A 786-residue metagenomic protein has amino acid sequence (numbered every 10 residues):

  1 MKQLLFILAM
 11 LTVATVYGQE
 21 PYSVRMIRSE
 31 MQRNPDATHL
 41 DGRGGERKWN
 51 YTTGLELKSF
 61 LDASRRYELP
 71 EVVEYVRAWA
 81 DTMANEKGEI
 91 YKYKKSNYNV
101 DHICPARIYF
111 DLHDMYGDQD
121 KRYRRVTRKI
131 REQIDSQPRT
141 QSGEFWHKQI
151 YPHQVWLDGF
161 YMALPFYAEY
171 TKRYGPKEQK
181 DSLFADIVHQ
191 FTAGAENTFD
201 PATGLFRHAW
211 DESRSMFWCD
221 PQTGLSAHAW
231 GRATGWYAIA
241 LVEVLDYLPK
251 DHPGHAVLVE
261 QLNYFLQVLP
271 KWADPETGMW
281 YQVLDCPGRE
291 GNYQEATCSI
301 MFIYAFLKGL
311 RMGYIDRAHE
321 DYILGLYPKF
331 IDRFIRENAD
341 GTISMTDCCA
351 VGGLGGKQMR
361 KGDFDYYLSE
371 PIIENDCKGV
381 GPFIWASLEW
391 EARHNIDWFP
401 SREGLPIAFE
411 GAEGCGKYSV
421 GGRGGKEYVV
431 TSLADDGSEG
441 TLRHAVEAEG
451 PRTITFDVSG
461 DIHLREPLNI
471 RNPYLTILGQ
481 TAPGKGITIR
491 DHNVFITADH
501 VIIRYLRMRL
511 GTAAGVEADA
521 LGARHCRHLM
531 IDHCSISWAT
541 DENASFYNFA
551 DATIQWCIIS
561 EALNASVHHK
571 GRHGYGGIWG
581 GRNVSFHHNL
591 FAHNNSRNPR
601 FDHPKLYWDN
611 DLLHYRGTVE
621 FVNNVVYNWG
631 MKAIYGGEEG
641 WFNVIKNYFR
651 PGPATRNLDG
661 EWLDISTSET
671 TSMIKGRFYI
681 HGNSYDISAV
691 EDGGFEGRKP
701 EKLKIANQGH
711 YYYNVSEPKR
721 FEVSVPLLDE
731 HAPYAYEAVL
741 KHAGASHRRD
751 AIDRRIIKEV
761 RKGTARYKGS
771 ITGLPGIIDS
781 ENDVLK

Functional and structural regions predicted by a protein language model:
F6-M10, P21-G54, R66-A78, T82-I108 (+10 more regions): CBM-like carbohydrate-recognition segments
E20-H39, E74-K92, R125-E144, F184-W210 (+4 more regions): Long, well-ordered core segments of solenoidal/helical folds
R122-M162, R509, V516-D541: Asp-box/WD-like beta-propeller blade repeats and closely related beta-sheet repeat scaffolds
A238-P287, G291: Oxyanion-binding "anion nests"
I407-I454: Acidic Gly/Asp/Thr-rich repetitive segments characteristic of extracellular carbohydrate-active and adhesion proteins
L442-G450, I462-L478, G486-R504, L510-R527 (+1 more regions): Extracellular beta-strand-rich solenoid/capping regions of secreted or surface-exposed proteins that bind or remodel
Y474, G479, D499-L510, H525-W538 (+4 more regions): Right-handed parallel beta-helix
N493, A520, N543, A565-S566 (+5 more regions): Structural detector of coil-to-beta-strand junctions
